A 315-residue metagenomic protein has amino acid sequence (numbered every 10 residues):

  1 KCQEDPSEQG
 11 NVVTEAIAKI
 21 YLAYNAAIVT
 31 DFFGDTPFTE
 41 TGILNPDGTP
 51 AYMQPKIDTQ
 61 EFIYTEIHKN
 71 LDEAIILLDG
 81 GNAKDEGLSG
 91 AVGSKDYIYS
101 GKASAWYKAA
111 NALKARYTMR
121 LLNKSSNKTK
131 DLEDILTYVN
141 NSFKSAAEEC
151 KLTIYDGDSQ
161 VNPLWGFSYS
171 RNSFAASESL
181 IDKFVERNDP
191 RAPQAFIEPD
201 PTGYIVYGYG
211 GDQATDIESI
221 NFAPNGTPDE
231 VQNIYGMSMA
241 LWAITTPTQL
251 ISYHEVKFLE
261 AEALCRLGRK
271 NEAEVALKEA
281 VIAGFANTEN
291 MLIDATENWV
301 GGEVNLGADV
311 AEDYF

Functional and structural regions predicted by a protein language model:
K1-L292: Structured, solvent-exposed acidic/aromatic patches
K257, F285, V300-F315: C-terminal functional modules
A295-E297: Glycine- and acidic-residue-rich phosphate-binding/metal-coordinating active-site segment common to enzymes that handle
